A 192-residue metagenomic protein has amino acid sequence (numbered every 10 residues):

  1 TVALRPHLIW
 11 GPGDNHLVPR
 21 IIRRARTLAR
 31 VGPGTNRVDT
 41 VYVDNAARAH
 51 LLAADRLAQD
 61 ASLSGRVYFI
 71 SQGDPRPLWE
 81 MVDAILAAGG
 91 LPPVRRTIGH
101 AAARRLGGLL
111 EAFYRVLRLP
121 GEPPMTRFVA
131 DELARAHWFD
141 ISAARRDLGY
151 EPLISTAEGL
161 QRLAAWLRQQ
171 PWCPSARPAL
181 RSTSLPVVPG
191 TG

Functional and structural regions predicted by a protein language model:
T1-P12: Conserved beta-loop-beta element that borders a ligand/cofactor-binding pocket
I22-G32, L91, L119-M125, S142: A short C-terminal helix-loop "cap" of Rossmann-like NAD(P)-dependent dehydrogenase/epimerase domains
I22-N45, A49-A53, L57-S64, F69: A conserved pocket-lining segment of Rossmann-fold NAD(P)-dependent short-chain dehydrogenase/reductase
V38-D44, G73-R76, F139, I154: Residue-level signal for the nucleotide or nucleotide-sugar donor/cofactor binding architecture
V43, G108-E151: Conserved C-terminal active-site "lid" loop/helix of NAD(P)H-dependent oxidoreductases that clamps the redox cofactor
A46, H50, I70, M81 (+2 more regions): Non-catalytic, hydrophobic alpha-helical segments
R56-P124, Q161-R162, P174-L180, V188-G190: Mid/C-terminal beta-alpha module of Rossmann-like enzyme folds, strongest in SDR-family dehydrogenases/epimerases
F139-D147, E151-G192: Amphipathic terminal alpha-helices
